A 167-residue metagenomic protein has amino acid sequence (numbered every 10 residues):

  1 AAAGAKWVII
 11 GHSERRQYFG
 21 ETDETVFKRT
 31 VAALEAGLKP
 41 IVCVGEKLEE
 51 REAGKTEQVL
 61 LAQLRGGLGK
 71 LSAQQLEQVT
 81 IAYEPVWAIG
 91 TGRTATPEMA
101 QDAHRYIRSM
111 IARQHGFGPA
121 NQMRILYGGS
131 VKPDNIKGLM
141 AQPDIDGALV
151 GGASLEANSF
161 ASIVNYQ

Functional and structural regions predicted by a protein language model:
A1-Q167: Active-site loop-to-helix "anion-binding N-cap" substructures in soluble metabolic enzymes
